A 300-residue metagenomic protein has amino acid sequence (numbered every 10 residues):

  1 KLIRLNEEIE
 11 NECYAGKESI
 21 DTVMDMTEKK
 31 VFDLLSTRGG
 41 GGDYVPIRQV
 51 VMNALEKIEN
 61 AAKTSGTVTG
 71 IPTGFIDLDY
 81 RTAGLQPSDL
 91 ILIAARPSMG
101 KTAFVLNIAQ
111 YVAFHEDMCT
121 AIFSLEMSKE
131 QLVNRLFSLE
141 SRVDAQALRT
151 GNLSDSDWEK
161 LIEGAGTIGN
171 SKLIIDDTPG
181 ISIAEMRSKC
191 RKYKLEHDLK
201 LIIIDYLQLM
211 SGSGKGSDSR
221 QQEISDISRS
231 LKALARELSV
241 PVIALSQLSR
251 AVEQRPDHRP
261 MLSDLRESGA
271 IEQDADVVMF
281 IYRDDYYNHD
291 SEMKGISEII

Functional and structural regions predicted by a protein language model:
K1-L5, I9, G16-V23, T27-K30 (+14 more regions): Helical mechanochemical/support elements of P-loop NTPase systems and associated helical scaffolds
K1-T64, A94, S98-M99, M118 (+2 more regions): Short, small/acidic-rich helices and loops at N termini and domain boundaries of DNA replication/processing enzymes
N60-L85: P-loop NTPase nucleotide-binding/switch module
F75, A83-M127, I181-K194, K200-I203 (+2 more regions): P-loop NTPase nucleotide-binding module
S98, M127-E130, S138-L139, P179-S182 (+4 more regions): Conserved nucleotide-binding/hydrolysis micro-motifs of P-loop NTPases
Y111, H115-D198, G212: Cytosolic-facing regulatory segments adjacent to core modules
S211-S217: Conserved ATPase-coupling elements of RecA-like P-loop NTPase cores
Q222-I300: Phosphate-binding/switch region of NTP-binding enzymes
